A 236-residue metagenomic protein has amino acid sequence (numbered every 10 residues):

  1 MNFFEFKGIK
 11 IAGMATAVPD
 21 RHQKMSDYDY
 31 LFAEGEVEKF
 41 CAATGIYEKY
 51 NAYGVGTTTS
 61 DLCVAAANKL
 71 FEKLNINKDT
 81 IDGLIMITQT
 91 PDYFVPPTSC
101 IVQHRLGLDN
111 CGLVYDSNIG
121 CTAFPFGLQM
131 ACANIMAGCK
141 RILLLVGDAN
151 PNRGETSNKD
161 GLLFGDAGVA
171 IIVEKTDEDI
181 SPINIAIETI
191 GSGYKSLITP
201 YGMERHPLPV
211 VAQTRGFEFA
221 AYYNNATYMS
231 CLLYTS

Functional and structural regions predicted by a protein language model:
M1-G56, N158-C231: Condensing-enzyme catalytic core mediating Claisen C-C bond formation in acyl metabolism
A17, I87-Y93, N118-T122, V146-N152 (+1 more regions): Acidic, glycine-rich active-site loops and adjacent beta-strand->loop/helix elements that engage anionic groups
V37-D61, Q89-K140: Conserved catalytic cysteine-centered active-site region of acyl-thioester-dependent Claisen-condensing enzymes
F40, T80-I87, L113-D116, R141-G147 (+1 more regions): Beta-strand segments within the central parallel beta-sheet cores of soluble alpha/beta enzyme folds
A66-I81: Phosphate/pyrophosphate-binding loops at sites that engage ATP/ADP/AMP, CoA/4′-phosphopantetheine, polyphosphate
G138-V169: Flexible, glycine-rich active-site loops centered on histidine and acidic residues that chelate a metal or position
Y234-T235: Conserved small/polar residues in nucleotide/adenosyl-binding loops
